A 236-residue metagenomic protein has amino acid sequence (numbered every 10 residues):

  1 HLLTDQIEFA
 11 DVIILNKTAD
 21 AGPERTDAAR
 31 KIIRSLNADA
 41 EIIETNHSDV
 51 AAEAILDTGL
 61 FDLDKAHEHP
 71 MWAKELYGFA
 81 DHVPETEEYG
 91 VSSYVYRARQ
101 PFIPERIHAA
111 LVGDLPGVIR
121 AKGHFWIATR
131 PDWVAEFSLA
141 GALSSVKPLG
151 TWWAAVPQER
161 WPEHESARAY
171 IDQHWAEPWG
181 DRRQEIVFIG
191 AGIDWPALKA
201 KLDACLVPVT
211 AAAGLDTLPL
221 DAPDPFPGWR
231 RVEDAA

Functional and structural regions predicted by a protein language model:
H1-G180, Q184, W195, C205 (+1 more regions): C-terminal accessory "lid"/substrate-recognition subdomains
A191: His/Asp/Glu-rich metal/cofactor-coordinating catalytic motifs and the adjacent surface-exposed loops that frame enzyme
L198-A200: Edge beta-strands of jelly-roll/beta-sandwich modules across compartments, strongly enriched in secreted/luminal
